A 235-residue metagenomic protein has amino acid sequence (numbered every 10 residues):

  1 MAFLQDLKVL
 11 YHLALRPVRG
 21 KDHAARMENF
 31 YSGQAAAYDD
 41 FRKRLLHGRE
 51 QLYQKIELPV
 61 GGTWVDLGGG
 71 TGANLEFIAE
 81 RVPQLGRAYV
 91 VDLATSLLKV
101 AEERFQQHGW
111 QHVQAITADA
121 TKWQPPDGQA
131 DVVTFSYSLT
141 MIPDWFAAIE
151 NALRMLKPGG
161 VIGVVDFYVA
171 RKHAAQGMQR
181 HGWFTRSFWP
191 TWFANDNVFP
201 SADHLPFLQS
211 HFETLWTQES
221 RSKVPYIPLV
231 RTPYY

Functional and structural regions predicted by a protein language model:
A2-L58, A73-F77, V100, G177 (+1 more regions): Conserved class I S-adenosyl-L-methionine
V18-K21, A25-R26, V165-P228: C-terminal alpha-helical "lid/dimerization" subdomain adjacent to the S-adenosyl-L-methionine
T63, R87, G159-V161: Short glycine-centered segments of the SAM/dcSAM-binding site in methyltransferase folds
V65-L67, T71-K122: Class I SAM-dependent methyltransferase SAM/SAH-binding core
P83, I142-P143, L156-K157: Helix-to-beta-strand junctions that scaffold the AdoMet/dcAdoMet cofactor pocket in Class I SAM-dependent enzymes
T121-V133: A short acidic, Gly/Pro-enriched loop at the edge of an enzyme's catalytic core that lines a small-molecule cofactor
D131-D144: A short SAM/SAH-binding and catalytic strip from SAM-dependent methyltransferases
F146-P158: A short glycine-rich, Lys/Arg-flanked "PGG" loop and its adjoining helix->strand segment in the class I
